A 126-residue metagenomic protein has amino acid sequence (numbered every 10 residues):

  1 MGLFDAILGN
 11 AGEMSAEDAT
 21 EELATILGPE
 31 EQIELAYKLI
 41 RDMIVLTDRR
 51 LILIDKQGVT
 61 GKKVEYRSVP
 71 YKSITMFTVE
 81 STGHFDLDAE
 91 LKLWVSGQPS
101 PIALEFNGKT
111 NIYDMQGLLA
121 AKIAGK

Functional and structural regions predicted by a protein language model:
M1-I44, N107-K109, K126: Anionic N-terminal interaction surfaces
N10-L23, L53-R67, A121-A124: Charged, low-complexity, helix/coiled-coil-prone segments
I26-M43, T47-P101: Phosphoinositide-binding peripheral membrane targeting modules
V95-D114: Canonical phosphoinositide-binding patch of PH/PH-like domains
K109-K126: Terminal and domain-flanking low-complexity segments
